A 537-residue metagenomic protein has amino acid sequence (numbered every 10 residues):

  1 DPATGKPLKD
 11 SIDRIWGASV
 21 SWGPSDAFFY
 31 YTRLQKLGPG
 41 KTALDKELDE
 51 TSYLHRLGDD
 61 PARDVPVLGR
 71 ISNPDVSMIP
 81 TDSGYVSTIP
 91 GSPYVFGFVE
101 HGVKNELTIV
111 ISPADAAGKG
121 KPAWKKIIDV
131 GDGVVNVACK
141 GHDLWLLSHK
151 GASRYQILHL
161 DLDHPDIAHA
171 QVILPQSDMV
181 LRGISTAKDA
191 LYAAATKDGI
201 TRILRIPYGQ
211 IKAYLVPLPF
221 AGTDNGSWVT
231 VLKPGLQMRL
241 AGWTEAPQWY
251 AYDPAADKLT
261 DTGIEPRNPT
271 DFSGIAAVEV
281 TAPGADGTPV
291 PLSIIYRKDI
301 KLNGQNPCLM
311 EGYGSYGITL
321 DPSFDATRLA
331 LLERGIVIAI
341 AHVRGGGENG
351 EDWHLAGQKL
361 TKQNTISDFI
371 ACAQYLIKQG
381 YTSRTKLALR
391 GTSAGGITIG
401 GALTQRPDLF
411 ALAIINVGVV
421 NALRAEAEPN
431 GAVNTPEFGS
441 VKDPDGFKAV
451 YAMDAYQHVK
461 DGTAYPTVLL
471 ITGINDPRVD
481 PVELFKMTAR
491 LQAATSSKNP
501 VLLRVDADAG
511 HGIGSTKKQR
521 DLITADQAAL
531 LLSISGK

Functional and structural regions predicted by a protein language model:
D1-P2, K46-D59, I109-D115, L158-L162 (+1 more regions): Beta-propeller blade signature
D1-S19, D26-F29: A conserved hydrophobic secondary-structure block that centers on an alpha-helix together with its immediately flanking
K9, Y252-K258, T262-S393, I397-T398 (+3 more regions): Cap/lid segment of the alpha/beta-hydrolase catalytic domain
F29, V95, L144-L146, L191 (+1 more regions): Hydrophobic beta-strand positions that form the internal "hydrophobic ladder" of WD40/Gbeta-like beta-propeller blades
R33-L48: Short, conserved, GDST-rich strand-edge loop motifs in beta-rich repeat architectures
E50, L54-V99: Polar, glycine-rich mid-to-C-terminal structural blocks that act as macromolecule-binding/assembly scaffolds
I79-C139, V172, G183, A194 (+5 more regions): Non-catalytic accessory segments flanking enzyme active sites
I340-K537: Active-site-proximal cap/loop segments of hydrolase catalytic domains
